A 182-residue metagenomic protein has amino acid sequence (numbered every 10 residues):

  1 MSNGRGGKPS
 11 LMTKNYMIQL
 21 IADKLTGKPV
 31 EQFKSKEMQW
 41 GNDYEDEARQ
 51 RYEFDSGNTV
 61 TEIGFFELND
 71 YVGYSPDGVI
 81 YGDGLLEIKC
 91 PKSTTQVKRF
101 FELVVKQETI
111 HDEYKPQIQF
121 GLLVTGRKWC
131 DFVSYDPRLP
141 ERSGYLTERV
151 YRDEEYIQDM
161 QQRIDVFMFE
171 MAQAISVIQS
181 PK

Functional and structural regions predicted by a protein language model:
M1-D43, V104-E108, P181-K182: Charged, glycine-rich intrinsically disordered N-terminal tails and low-complexity linkers that flank
G7-K8, E47-Q50, V133-R138: Intrinsically disordered, low-complexity boundary segments flanking structured domains
I18, R49, I118: Generic structural marker for isolated residues within well-ordered, non-membrane alpha-helices of soluble domains
F33, E47, K89-K92: Extended, charge-rich alpha-helical segments
E37-V60: Acidic-basic catalytic patches of nuclease active cores, encompassing PD-(D/E)XK and other metal-cofactor nuclease
F54-P76, I80-M168, A172-A174: Nucleic-acid nuclease catalytic cores
A172-K182: C-terminal helix/juxtamembrane-tail motif
